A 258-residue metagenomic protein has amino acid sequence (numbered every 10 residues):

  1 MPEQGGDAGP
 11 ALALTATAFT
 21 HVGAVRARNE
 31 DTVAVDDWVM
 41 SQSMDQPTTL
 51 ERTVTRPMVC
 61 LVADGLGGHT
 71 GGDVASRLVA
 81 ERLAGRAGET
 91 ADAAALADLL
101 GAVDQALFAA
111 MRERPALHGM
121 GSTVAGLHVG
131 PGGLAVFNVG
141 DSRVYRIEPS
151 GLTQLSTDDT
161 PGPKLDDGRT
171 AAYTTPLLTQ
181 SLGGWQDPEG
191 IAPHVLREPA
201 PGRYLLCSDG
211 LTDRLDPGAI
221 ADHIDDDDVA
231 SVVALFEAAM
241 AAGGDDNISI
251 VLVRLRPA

Functional and structural regions predicted by a protein language model:
M1-A258: PP2C/PPM-type serine/threonine phosphatase catalytic domain
